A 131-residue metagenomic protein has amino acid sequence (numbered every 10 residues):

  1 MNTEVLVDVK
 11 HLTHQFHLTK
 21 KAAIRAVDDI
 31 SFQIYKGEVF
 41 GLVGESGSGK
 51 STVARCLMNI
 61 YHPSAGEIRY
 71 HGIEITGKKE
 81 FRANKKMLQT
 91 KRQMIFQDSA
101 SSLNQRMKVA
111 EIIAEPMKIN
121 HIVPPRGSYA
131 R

Functional and structural regions predicted by a protein language model:
M1-R131: ABC transporter nucleotide-binding domains
